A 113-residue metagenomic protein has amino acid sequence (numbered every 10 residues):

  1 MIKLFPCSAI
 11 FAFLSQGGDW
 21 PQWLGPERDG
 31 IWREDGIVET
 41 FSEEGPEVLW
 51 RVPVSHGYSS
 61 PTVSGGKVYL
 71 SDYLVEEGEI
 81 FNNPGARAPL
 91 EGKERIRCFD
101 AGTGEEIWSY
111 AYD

Functional and structural regions predicted by a protein language model:
M1-P6: Bacterial N-terminal signal peptides that target proteins for export
C7-G17: Hydrophobic h-region of N-terminal signal peptides that target proteins for export in Gram-negative bacteria
Q16-D113: Noncatalytic, solvent-exposed loop/strand surfaces of beta-propeller-type extracellular/periplasmic domains
